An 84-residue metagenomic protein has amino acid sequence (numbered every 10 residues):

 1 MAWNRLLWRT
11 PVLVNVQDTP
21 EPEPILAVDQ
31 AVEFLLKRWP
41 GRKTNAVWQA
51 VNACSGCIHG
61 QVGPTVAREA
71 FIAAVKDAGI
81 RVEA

Functional and structural regions predicted by a protein language model:
M1-V14: Short, charged/polar N-terminal "headpieces" of proteins
A2-W3, A31-V32, V62: A general, composition-driven signal for non-globular sequence regions
L13-Q49: A short, structured beta-strand/loop element
Q49-A84: Short, compact, well-ordered microdomains
